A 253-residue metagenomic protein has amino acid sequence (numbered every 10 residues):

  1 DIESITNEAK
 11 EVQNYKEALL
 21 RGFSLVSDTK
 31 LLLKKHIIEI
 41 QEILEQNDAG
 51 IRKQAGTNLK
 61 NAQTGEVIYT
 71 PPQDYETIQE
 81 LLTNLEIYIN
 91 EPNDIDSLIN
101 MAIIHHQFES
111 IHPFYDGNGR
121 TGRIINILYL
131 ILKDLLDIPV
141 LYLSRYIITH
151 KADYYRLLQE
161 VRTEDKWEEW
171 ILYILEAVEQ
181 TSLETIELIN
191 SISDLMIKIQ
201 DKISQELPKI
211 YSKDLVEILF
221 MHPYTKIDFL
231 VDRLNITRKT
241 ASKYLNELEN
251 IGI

Functional and structural regions predicted by a protein language model:
D1-I253: FIC/Doc superfamily catalytic core
